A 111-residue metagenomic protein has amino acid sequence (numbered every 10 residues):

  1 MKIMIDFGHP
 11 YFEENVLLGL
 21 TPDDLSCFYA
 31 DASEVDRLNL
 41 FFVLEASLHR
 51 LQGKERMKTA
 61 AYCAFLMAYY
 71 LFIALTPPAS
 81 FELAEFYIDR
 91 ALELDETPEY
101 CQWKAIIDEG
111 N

Functional and structural regions predicted by a protein language model:
K2-I3: Long, ordered, amphipathic alpha-helical scaffolds
D6-V35, R56-I73, P98-G110: Amphipathic alpha-helical repeat scaffolds of TPR domains
L25, L48-H49, R56, F81 (+1 more regions): Generic alpha-helix detector with strongest preference for long hydrophobic helices that associate with membranes
A32-S47, P77-L83: Helix-turn-helix repeat elements of alpha-solenoid scaffolds
E45-A60, A91-Y100: Flexible helix-coil transition and linker loops at the boundaries of alpha-helical arrays
Y70, L75-P77, E93: A short acidic, glycine/proline-enriched capping/turn motif at secondary-structure boundaries, especially helix N-cap
F81-E96, A105: TPR/TPR-like (Sel1-like) alpha-helical repeat modules
